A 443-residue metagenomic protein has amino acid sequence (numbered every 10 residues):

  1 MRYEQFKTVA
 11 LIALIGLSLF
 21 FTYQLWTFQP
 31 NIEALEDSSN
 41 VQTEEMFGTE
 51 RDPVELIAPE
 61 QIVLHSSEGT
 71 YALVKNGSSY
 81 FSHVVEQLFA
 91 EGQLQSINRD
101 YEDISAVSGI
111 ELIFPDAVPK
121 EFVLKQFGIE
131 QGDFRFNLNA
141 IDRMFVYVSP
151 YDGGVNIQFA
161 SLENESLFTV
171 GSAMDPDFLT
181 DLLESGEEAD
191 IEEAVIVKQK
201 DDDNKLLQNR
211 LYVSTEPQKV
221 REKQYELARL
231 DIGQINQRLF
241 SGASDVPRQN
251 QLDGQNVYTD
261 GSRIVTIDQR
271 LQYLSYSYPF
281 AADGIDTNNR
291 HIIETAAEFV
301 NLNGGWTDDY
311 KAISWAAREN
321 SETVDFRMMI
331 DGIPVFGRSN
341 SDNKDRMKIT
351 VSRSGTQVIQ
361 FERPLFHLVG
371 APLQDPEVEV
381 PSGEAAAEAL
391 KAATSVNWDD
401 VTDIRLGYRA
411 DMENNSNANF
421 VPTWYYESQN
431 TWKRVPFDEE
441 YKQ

Functional and structural regions predicted by a protein language model:
M1-Q5: Juxtamembrane loop-transmembrane helix junctions in multi-pass integral membrane proteins, especially the extracellular
F6-L25: Hydrophobic membrane-insertion alpha-helices, especially the h-region of bacterial N-terminal signal peptides
Y23-R290: Preferential activation on post-signal-peptide N-terminal prodomains/segments of secreted or lumenal proteins
Y80-F89, A282-S321, A371-E413: Short, non-transmembrane alpha-helical segments in secretory-pathway proteins
I235-Y276, T307-G355, I404-W432: Exposed beta-strand-loop-beta-strand "reactive/processing" segments of non-cytosolic proteins
S321-N397: C-terminal structural cap/anchor segments
F420, E440-Q443: Extended, non-globular interaction scaffolds
